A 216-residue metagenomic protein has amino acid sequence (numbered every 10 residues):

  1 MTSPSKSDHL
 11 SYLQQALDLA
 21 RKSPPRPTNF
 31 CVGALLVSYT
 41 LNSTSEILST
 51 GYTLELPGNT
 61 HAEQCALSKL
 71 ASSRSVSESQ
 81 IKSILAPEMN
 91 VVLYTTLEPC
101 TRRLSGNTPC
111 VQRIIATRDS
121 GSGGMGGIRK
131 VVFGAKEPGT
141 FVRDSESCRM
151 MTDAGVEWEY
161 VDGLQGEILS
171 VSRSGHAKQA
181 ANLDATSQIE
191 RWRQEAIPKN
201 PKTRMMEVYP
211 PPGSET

Functional and structural regions predicted by a protein language model:
M1-S7, Q14-L17, C148-R149, D153 (+1 more regions): Secretory/periplasmic and organellar redox-cofactor proteins
L17-R26: Beta-lactamase-like hydrolase cores
P25-C31, G58: Short N-terminal binding/cap micro-motifs at the start of the first secondary-structure element
C31-T40: Short beta-strand scaffold segments in enzyme catalytic cores
E46-L169: Zn2+-dependent cytidine deaminase-like catalytic core
